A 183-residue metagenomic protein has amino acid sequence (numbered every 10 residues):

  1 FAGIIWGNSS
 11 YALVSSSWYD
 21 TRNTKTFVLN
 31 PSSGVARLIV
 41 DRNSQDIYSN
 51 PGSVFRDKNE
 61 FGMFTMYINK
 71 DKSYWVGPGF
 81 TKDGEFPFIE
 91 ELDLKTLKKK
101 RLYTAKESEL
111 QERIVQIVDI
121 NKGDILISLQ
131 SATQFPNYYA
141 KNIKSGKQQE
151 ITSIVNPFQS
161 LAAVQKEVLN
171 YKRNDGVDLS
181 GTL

Functional and structural regions predicted by a protein language model:
F1-S17, N23-T26, A36-N43, F64-T65 (+2 more regions): Non-catalytic accessory segments flanking enzyme active sites
N43-S49, F55: Blade-loop segments of beta-propeller domains
G52-K72, V115-I117: Signature of short aromatic-glycine-proline-rich micro-motifs recurring in repeat-based ectodomains
K72, E90-E91: A general secondary-structure boundary signal
S73-Y74, I125: Entry beta-strands of beta-propeller and related beta-repeat scaffolds
P78-G79, I89: A cross-family structural signal marking well-folded subdomains
T81-D83: Long, low-complexity regulatory segments enriched in Ser/Thr/Pro/Gly and acidic residues
